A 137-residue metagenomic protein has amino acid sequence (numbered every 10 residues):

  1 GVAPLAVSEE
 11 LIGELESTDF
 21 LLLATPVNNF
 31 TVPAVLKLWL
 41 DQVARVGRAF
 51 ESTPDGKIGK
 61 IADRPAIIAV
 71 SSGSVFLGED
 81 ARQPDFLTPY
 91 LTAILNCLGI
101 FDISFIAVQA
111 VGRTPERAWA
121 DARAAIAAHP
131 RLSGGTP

Functional and structural regions predicted by a protein language model:
A3-P89: Helix-loop-strand module that forms the ligand-binding subsite of alpha/beta enzymes
G78-P137: Glycine-rich phosphate/pyrophosphate-binding loop and the adjoining helix
